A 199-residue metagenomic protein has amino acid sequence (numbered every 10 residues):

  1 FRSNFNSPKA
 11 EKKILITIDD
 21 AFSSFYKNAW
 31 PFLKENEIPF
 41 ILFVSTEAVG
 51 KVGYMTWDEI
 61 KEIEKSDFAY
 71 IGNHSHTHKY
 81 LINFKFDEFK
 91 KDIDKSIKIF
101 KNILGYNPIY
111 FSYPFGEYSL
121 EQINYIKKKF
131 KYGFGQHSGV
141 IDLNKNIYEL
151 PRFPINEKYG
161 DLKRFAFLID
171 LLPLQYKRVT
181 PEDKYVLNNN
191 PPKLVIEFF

Functional and structural regions predicted by a protein language model:
F1-P8: N-terminal carbohydrate-binding/catalytic regions of secreted carbohydrate-active enzymes
E11-I14, F22-N28, K34-E121, N144-P151: Metal-dependent polysaccharide deacetylase catalytic core of the NodB/CE4 family, i.e., the active-site-bearing domain
K34, I123-K131: Short, surface-exposed basic-aromatic patches at helix termini and helix-loop junctions that form
F130-G139: Acidic, His- and aromatic-enriched active-site or binding-groove loops in soluble protein domains that engage sugars
I155-N189: Short, compositionally biased P/S/T/A/G/V-rich stretches that sit at domain boundaries
P192-F199: Aromatic/hydrophobic beta-strand junction motif of beta-rich domains
